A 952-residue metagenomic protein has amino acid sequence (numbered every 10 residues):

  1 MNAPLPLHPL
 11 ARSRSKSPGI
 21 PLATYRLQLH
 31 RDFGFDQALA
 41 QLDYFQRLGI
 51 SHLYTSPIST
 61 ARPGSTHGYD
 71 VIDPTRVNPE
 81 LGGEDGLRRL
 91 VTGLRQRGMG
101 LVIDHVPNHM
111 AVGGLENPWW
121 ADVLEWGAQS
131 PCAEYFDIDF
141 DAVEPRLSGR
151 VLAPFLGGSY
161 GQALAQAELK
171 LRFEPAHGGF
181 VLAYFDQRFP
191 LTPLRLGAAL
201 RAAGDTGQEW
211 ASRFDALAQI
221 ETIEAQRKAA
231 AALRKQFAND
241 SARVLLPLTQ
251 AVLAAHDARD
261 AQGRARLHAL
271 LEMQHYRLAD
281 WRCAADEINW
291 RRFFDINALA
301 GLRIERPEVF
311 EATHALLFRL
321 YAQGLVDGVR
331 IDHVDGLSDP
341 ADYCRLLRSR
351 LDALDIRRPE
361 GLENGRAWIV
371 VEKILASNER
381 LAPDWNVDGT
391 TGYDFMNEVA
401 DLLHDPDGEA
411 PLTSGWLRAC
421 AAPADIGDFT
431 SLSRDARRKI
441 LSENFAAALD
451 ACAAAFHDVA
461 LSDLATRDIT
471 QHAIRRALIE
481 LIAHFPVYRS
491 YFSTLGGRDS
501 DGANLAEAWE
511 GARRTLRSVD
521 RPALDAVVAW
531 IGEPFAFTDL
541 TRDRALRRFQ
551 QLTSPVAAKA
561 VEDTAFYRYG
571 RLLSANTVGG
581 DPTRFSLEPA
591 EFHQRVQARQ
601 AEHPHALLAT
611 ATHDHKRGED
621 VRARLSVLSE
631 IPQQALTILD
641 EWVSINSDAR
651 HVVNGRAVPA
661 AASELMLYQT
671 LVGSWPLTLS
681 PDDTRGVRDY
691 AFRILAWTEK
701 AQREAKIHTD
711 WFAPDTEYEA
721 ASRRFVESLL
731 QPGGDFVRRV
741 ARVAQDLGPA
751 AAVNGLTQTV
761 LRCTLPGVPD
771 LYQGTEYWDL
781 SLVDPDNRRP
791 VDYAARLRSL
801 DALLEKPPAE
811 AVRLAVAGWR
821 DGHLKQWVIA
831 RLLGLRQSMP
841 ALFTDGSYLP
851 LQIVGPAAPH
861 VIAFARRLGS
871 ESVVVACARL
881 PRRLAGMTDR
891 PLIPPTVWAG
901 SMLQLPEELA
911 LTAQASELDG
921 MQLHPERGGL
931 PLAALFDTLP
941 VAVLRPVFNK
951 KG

Functional and structural regions predicted by a protein language model:
M1-T60, T75, E80, R88 (+16 more regions): Carbohydrate-interacting/catalytic domains
G64, D70-R97, I138-P145: Aromatic/His-enriched, Gly/Pro-containing loop or helix-boundary segments that lie immediately adjacent to catalytic
S65-D73, H109-D139, A382-Y393, R788: Aromatic- and acidic-residue-enriched segments that line the glycan-binding/catalytic groove of carbohydrate-active
L101-I103, A111-P118, V123, L417 (+2 more regions): N-terminal beta-alpha lobe that positions the nucleotide/phosphoryl donor in ATP/NTP-coupled carboxylate activation
N108, I331-L337, A817-G818: Conserved short loop/turn motifs at secondary-structure junctions
G114-L191: Active-site region of glycoside hydrolase catalytic domains
